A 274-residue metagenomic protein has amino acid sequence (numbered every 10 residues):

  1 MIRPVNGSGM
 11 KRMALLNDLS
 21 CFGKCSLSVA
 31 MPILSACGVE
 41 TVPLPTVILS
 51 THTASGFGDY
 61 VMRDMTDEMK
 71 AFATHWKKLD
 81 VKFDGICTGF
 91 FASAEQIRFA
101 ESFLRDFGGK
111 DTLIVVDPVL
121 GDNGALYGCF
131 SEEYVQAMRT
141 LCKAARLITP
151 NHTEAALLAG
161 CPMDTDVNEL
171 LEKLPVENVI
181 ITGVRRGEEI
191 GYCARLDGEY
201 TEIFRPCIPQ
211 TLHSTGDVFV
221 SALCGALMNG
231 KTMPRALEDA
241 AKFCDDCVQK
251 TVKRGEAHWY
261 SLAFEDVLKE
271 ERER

Functional and structural regions predicted by a protein language model:
I2-V116, L120-N123, G128, E265-E270: Conserved N-terminal subdomain of the carbohydrate kinase-like
M10-L16, D197-I208: Glycine/charged-rich beta-loop-alpha catalytic/anionic-binding loops adjacent to active sites
S20, V47-L49, A92, L120-D122 (+4 more regions): Glycine-rich beta-alpha junction loops
G128-Y200, Q210, P234: Conserved phosphate/ATP/ADP-binding segment of small-molecule kinases
Y200-E202, A226-A240: Phosphate-handling active-site elements
R205-L223: Short glycine/threonine-rich catalytic loop with a Thr-x-Gly-x-Asp
P234-R274: Charged C-terminal helix
